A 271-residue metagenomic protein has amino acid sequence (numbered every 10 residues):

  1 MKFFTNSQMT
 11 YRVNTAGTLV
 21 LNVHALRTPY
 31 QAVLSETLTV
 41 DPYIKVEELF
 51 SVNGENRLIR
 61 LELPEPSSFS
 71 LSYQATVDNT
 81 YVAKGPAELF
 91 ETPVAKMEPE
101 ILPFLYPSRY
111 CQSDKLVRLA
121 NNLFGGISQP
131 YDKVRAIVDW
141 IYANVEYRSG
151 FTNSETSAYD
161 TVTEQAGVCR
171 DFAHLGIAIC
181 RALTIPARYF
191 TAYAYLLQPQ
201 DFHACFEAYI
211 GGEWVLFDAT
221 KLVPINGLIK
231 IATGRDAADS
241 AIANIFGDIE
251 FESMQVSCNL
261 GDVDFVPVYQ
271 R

Functional and structural regions predicted by a protein language model:
M1-P86: Intrinsically disordered, low-complexity N-terminal segments that are enriched in acidic
K2, P29-L38, E98, R148-F151 (+4 more regions): A broad, low-specificity signal for short, low-complexity segments enriched in glycine/proline and polar/charged
L21, V40-P42, N79, Y147-S149 (+4 more regions): Generic structural "secondary-structure junction" signal
N22-H24, T39-D41, Q74, E207 (+3 more regions): Residues in well-ordered beta-strands of folded domains
G54-N56, S157, G212, N226: Residue-level signal for pocket-adjacent positions within structured domains
L71, A75-Y81, P99-G167, L175 (+2 more regions): Secondary-structure boundary elements
A87-E98: Short, His- and charge-rich active-site/binding loops that engage polyanionic ligands
D171-D248, E252: Hydrophobic/aromatic-rich core segments of domains that either
